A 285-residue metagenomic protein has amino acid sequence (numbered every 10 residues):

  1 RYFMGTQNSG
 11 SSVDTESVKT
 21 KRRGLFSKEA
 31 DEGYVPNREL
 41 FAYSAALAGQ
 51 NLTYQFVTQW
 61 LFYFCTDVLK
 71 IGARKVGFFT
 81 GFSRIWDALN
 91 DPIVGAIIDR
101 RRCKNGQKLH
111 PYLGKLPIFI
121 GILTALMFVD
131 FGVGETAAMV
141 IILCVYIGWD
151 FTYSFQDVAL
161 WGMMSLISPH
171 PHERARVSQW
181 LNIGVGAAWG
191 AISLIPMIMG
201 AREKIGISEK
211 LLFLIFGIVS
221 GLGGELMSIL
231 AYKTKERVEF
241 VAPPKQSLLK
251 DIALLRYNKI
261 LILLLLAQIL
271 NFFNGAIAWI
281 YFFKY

Functional and structural regions predicted by a protein language model:
R1-F3: Short, Lys/Arg-enriched N-terminal segments with co-localized hydrophobic residues within the first ~10-30 amino acids
G5-T6, G10, E16-Y285: Membrane-embedded alpha-helical bundles of multi-pass transporters/translocases, especially carrier/permease families
